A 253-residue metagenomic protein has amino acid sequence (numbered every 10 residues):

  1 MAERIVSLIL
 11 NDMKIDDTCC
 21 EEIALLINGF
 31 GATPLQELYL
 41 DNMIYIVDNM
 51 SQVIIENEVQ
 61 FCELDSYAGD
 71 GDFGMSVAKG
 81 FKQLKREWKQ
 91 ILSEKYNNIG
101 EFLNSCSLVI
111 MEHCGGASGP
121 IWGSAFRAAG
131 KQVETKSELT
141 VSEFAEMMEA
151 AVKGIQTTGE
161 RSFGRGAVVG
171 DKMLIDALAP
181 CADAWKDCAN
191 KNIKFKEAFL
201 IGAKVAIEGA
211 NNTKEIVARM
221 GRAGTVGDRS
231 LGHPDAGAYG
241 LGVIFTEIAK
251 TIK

Functional and structural regions predicted by a protein language model:
M1-K253: N-terminal loops that bind phosphate or other acidic moieties and the adjacent beta-alpha structural core
